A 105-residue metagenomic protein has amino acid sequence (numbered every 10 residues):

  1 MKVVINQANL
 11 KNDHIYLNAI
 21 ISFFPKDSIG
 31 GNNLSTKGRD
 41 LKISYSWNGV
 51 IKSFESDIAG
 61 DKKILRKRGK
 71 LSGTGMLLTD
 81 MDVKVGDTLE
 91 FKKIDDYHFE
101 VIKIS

Functional and structural regions predicted by a protein language model:
M1-S105: Acidic, low-complexity intrinsically disordered regions
